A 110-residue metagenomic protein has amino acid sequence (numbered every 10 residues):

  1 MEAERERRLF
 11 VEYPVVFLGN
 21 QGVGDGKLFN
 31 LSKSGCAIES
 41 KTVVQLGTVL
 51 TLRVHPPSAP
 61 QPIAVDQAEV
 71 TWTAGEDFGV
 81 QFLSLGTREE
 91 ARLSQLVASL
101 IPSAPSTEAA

Functional and structural regions predicted by a protein language model:
M1-L31, S94, A98-A110: N-terminal helix initiation/capping motif
R5-L9, T42-L46, P60-P62, W72: A generic structural micro-feature
V11-L46, T51, D77-G79: Short strand-loop-strand
N20-V23, A59-D66: Short coil-to-beta-strand transition motifs
K27, Q67-E69: Residues located in well-ordered beta-strands
T73-S99: C-terminal structural segments of small proteins and small subunits
